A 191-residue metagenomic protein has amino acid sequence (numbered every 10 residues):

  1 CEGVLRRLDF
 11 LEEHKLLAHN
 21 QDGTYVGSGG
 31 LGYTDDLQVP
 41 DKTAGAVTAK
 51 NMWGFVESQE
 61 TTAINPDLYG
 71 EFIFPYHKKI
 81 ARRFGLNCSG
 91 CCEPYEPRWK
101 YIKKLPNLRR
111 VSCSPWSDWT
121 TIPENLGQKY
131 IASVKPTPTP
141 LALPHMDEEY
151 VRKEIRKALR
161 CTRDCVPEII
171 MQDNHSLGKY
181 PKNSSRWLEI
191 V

Functional and structural regions predicted by a protein language model:
C1-V191: Active-site loop segments of alpha/beta catalytic cores
